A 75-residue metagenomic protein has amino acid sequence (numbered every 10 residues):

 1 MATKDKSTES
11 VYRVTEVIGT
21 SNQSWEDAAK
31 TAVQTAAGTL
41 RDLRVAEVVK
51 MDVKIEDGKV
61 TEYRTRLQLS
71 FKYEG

Functional and structural regions predicted by a protein language model:
A2-G75: N-terminal, polar/charged subdomain of small-to-medium soluble alpha/beta proteins
